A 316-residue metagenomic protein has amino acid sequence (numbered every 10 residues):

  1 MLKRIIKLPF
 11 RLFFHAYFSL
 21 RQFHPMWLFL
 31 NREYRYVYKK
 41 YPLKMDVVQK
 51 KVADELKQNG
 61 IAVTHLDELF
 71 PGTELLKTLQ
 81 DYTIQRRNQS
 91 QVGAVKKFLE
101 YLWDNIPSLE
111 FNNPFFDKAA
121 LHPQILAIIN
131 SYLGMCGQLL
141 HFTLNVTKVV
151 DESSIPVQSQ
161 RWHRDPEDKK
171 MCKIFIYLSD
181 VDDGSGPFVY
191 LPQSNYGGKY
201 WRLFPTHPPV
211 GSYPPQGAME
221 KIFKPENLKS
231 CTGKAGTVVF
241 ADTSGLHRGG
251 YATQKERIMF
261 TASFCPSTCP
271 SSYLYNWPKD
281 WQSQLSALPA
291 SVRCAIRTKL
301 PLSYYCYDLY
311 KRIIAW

Functional and structural regions predicted by a protein language model:
L2-I5, L12, Y38, P42 (+3 more regions): Non-heme Fe(II)/2-oxoglutarate
R11-Q160: Non-heme Fe(II)-dependent double-stranded beta-helix
R35, D183-L246: Double-stranded beta-helix
M135, R164-E167, L178-P187, Q193-Y196: Active-site region of the double-stranded beta-helix
H141, I155-Q158, C172-K173, G184-L191 (+3 more regions): A short secondary-structure junction signal
K148, L191-G198, F264-C269: Short edge-strand/loop segments of extracellular domains
S159-P166, L246-G249: Histidine-centered catalytic micro-motifs
E167-D183, T232-G233, F240, S263-P266: Short, conserved beta-strand element in jelly-roll/cupin
